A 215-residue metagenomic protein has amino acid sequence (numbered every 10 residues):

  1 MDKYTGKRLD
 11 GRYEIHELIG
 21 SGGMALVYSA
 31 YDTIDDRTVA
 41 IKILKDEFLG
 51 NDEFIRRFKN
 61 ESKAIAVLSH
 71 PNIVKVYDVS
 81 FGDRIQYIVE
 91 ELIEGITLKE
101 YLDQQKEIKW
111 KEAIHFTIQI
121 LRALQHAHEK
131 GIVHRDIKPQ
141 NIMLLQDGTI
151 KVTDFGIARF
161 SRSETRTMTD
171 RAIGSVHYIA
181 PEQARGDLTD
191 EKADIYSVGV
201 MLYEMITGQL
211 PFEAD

Functional and structural regions predicted by a protein language model:
H16-G22, V27: Protein kinase glycine-rich loop
K45-V67: AlphaC helix of the eukaryotic protein kinase fold
V79: Activation-segment/catalytic-loop signature of the eukaryotic protein kinase fold
D83-T97, Y101: Conserved short submotifs of the Hanks-type protein kinase catalytic core that shape the nucleotide-binding pocket
F116-T117: Activation segment signature within eukaryotic-like protein kinase domains
I120-I132: Protein kinase catalytic-loop region centered on the HRD/HxD motif
